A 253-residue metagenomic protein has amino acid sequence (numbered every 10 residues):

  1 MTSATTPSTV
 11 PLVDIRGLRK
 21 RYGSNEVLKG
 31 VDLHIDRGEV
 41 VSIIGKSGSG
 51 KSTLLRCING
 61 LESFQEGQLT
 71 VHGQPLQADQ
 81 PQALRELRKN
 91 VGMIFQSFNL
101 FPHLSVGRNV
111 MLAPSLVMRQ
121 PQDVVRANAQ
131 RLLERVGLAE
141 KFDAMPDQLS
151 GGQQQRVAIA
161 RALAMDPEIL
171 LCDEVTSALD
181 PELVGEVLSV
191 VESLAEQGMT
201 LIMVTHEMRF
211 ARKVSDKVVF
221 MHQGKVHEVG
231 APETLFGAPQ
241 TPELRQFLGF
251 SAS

Functional and structural regions predicted by a protein language model:
T2-P11: Extreme N-terminus of proteins, especially the signal/transit-peptide cleavage junction and the first residues
T2-S3, H222-Q223, V229, E233-S253: C-terminal boundary and immediately downstream tail of ABC-type ATPase nucleotide-binding domains
V10-P232: ABC family nucleotide-binding domain
